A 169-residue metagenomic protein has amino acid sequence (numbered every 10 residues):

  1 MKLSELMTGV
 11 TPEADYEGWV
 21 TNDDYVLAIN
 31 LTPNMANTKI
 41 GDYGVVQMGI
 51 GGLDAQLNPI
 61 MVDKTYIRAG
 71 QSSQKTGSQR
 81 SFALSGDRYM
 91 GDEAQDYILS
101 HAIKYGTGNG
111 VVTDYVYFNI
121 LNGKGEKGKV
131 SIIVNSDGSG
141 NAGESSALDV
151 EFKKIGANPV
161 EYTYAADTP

Functional and structural regions predicted by a protein language model:
K2-S85, K129-S145: Solvent-exposed edge beta-strands and adjacent loop segments that serve as assembly or binding interfaces
S4-T8, A14, S100, V150 (+2 more regions): Polar/charged alpha-helical tracts
A14, D23, G41, K64 (+4 more regions): Intrinsically disordered, low-complexity segments enriched in small/polar residues
S81-S85, Y117, D149-K153: Beta-strand secondary-structure signal
D87-Y89: Solvent-exposed strand-to-loop "edge" motifs in beta-rich extracellular domains
Q95-K127: Short, acidic/charged, Gly/Pro-enriched secondary-structure junctions
E126-P169: Mixed-charge, glycine-accented linear interaction segment located at domain edges/termini
